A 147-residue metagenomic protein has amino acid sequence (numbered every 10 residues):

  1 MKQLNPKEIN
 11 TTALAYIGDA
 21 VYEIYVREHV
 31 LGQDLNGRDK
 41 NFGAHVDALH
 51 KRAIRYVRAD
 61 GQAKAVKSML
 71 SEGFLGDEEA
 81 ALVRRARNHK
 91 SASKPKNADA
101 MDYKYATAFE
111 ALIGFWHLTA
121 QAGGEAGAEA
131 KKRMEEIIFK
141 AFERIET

Functional and structural regions predicted by a protein language model:
M1-T147: Double-stranded RNA-binding/processing signature
